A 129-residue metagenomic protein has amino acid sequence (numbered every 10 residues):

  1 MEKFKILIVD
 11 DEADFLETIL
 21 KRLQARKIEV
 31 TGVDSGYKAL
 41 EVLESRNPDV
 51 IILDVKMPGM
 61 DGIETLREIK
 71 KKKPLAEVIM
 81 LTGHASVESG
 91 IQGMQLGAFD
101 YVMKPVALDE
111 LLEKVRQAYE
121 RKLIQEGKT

Functional and structural regions predicted by a protein language model:
A13-T31: Two-component/phosphorelay signaling modules centered on CheY-like receiver
G32-E41, G62: Helix N-cap/capping motif at the beta->alpha junctions
E41, I63-P74: Short amphipathic alpha-helix used as the core "switch/output" element in two-component signaling
R46-I52: Active-site beta3 strand of CheY-like receiver
M57: Receiver (REC) domain active-site loop signature in two-component systems and cognate sites in sensor histidine kinases
V106-R116: C-terminal output helix
